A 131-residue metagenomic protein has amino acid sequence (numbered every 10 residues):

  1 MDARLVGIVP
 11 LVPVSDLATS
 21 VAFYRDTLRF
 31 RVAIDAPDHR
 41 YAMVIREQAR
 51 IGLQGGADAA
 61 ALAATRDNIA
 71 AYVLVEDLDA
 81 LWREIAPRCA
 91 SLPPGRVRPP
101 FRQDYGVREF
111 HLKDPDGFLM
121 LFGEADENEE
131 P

Functional and structural regions predicted by a protein language model:
M1-T19, I69-A71, E124-P131: N-terminal beta-strand motif that seeds the catalytic metal site of vicinal oxygen chelate
S15, E47-A49, A57, V75-L78 (+2 more regions): Short loop segments at secondary-structure junctions
S15-A18, A71-D116: Vicinal oxygen chelate
A18-R31: Amphipathic alpha-helical segments
R29-I34, G95: Short secondary-structure junctions
V32-R66, L119-E124: Conserved short beta-strand elements that form part of the metal-binding/catalytic scaffold of enzyme active sites
